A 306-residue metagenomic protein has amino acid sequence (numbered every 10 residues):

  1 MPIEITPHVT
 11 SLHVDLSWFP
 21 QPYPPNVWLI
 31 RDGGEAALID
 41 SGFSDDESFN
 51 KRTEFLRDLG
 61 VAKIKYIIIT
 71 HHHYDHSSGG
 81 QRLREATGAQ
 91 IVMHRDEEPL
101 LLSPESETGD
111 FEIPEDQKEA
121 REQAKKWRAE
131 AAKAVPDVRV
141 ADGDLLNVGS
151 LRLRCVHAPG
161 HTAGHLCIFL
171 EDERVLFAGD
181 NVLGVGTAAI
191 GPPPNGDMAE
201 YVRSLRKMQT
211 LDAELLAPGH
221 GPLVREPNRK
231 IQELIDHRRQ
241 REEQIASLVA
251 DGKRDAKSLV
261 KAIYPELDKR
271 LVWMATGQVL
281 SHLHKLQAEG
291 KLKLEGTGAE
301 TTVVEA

Functional and structural regions predicted by a protein language model:
P2-L59, C167-G179: Conserved beta-strand hairpin/beta-sheet module of binuclear metal-dependent hydrolase folds, prominently
P7-V14, A124-A129, G149-L151: Short Pro/Gly-enriched beta-strand edge/turn motifs at strand-loop
H8, I30, D40, H71 (+10 more regions): Divalent metal-coordination and catalytic microenvironments
E35-A36, F43-D46, A129-V138, L145 (+1 more regions): Metallo-beta-lactamase
F43-F49, T53-L146, R225: Active-site HxH/HxHxD metal-binding segment of metal-dependent hydrolases
G88-H94, F177-G179, L271: Short hydrophobic/aromatic-enriched beta-strand-loop microsegments
A89, R238, E242-A246, T276: Short, leucine-enriched amphipathic alpha-helices that occur as contiguous helical runs
S247-A306: C-terminal regulatory/interaction regions
